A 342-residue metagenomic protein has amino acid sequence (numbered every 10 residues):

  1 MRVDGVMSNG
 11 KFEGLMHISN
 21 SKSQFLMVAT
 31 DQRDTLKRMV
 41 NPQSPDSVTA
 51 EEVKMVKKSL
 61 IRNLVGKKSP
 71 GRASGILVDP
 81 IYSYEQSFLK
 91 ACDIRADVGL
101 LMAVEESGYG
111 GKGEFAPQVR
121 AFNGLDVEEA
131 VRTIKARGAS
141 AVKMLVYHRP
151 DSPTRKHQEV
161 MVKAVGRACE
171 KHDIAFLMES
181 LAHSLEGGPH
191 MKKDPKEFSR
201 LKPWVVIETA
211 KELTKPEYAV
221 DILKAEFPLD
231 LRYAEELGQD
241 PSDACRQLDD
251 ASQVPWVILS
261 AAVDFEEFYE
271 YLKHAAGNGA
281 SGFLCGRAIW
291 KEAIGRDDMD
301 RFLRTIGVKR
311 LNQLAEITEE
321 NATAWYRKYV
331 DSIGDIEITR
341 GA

Functional and structural regions predicted by a protein language model:
M1-S140, L145-P150, A219, V254 (+3 more regions): Alpha/beta catalytic barrel-like cores
M7, H148-P150, H183-H190, F198 (+5 more regions): Domain-level signal for soluble alpha/beta catalytic cores
S44-M55, F122, P153-M161, K193-E208 (+2 more regions): Alpha-helix N-cap and loop-to-helix initiation/capping positions
G75-D79, V142-T154, L201-D240: Catalytic beta/alpha-barrel core
Y84-F88, R149-E170, L177, S184 (+3 more regions): Active-site-adjacent beta->alpha loops and helix N-cap segments on the catalytic face of soluble alpha/beta enzymes
C92-S107, Q158-M178, I207-E208, E236-I258 (+1 more regions): Alpha-helix-loop-beta-strand connector modules within alpha/beta enzyme cores
R149, Q158-Y218: Conserved anion-binding
I222-L229, W256-D264, L284: Glycine-rich anion-binding loop/nest that anchors nucleotide
